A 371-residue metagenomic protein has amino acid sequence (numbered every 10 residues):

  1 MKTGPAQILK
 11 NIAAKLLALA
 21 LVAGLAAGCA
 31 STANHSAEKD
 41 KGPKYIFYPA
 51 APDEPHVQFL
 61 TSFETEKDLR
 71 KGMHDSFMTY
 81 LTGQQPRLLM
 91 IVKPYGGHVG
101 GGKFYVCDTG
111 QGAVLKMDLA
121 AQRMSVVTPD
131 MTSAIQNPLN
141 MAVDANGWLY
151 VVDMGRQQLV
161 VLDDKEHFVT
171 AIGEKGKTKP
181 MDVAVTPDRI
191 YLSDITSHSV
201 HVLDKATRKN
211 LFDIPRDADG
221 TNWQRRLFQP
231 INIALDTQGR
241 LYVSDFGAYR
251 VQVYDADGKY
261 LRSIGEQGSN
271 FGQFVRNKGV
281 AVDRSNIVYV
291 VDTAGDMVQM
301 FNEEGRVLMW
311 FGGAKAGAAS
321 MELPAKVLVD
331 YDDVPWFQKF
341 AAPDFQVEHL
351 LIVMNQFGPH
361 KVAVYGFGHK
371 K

Functional and structural regions predicted by a protein language model:
A26-G28: C-terminal motif of bacterial Sec signal peptides marking the signal peptidase cleavage site
A30-A33: Bacterial signal peptide processing site
H56-R87, T128-T132, F212-Q224, L261-F271 (+1 more regions): Surface-exposed loop and turn segments in beta-propeller and other repeat-based domains that flank or scaffold
S62, T109, M154, I195 (+6 more regions): Short loop/turn segments immediately following the C-termini of beta-strands
P86-G101, T132-N146, K175-D188, D219-Q238 (+2 more regions): Beta-rich, blade/repeat-based domains predominating in secreted/periplasmic proteins but also intracellular
K103-V106, W148-Y150, I190-L192, H201 (+4 more regions): Conserved beta-propeller blade signature
D118-Q122, D163-H167, D204-R208, D255-K259 (+2 more regions): Short loop/turn segments that connect beta-strands within beta-propeller blades
L323-K371: Blade-level signature of beta-propeller repeat domains, shared across WD40, Kelch, NHL, RCC1 and BNR/Asp-box propellers
